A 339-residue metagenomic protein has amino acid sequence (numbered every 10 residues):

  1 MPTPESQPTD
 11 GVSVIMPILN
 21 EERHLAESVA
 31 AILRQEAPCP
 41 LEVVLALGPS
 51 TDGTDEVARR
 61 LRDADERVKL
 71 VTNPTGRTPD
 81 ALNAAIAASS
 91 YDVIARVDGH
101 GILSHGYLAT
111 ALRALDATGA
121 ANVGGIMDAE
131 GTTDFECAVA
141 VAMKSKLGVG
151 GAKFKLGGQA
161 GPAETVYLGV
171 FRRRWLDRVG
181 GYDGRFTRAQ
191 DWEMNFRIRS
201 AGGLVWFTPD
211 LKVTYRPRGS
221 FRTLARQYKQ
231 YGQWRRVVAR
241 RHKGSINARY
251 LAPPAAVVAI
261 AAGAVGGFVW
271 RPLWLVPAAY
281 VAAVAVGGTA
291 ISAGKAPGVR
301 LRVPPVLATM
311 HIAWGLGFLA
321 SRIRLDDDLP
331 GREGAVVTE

Functional and structural regions predicted by a protein language model:
A30-P40: Short, acidic, metal-binding catalytic loop of nucleotide-sugar glycosyltransferases
L47-E56, T75, D98-G101: A conserved acidic beta->alpha catalytic loop
N73-S89, T110, V166: Glycine-rich, basic loop-to-helix element that forms the pyrophosphate-binding segment of sugar-nucleotide handling
I94: Short aromatic/hydrophobic "clamp" motif used to bind/position activated sugar donors
I102-C137, V141, K212, R216: Conserved donor NDP-sugar-binding/catalytic core segment of glycosyltransferases
G125-G131, V139-L168, D177, R241: Short, flexible, basic/aromatic active-site loop/helix in glycosyltransferases
D183-I246: Catalytic donor/gating beta->alpha subdomain of glycosyltransferases that bind UDP-sugars
A256-D328: Membrane-embedded multi-pass helical conduit in multi-pass membrane proteins, especially envelope-biosynthetic
